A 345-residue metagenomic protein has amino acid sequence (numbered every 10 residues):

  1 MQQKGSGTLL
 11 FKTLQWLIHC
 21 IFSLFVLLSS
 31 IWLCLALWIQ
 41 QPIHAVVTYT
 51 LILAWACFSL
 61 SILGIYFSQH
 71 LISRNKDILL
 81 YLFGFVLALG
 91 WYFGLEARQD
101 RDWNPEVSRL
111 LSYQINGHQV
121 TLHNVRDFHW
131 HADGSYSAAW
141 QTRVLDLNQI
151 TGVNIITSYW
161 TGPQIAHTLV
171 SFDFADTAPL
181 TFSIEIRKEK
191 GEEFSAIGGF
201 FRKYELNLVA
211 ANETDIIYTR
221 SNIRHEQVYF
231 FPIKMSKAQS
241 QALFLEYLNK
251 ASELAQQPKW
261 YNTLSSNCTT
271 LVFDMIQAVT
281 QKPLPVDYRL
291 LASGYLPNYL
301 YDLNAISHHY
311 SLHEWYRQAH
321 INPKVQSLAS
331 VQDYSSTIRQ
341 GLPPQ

Functional and structural regions predicted by a protein language model:
M1-F11: Short, Lys/Arg-rich, polar N-terminal cytosolic tail immediately upstream of the first transmembrane signal-anchor
F11-L63, L248-Q345: Activation targets extended, charge/polar-rich intrinsically disordered C-terminal tails
L51-L82: Cytosolic-side transmembrane helix boundary signature
S73-A97: Internal/C-terminal transmembrane anchor helices
A97-N116: Alpha-helical transmembrane signal-anchor/signal-peptide segments
I115-Q119, D173-T177, M235-S240: A short, structured loop/turn motif at beta-sheet edges
V120, V125, H131-V228: Glycine-rich catalytic cores of cysteine/serine-nucleophile enzymes that process amide/ester linkages in cell-envelope
F201-A278, P285: Soluble catalytic domains of enzymes that build or remodel membrane lipids, polysaccharides, and related
